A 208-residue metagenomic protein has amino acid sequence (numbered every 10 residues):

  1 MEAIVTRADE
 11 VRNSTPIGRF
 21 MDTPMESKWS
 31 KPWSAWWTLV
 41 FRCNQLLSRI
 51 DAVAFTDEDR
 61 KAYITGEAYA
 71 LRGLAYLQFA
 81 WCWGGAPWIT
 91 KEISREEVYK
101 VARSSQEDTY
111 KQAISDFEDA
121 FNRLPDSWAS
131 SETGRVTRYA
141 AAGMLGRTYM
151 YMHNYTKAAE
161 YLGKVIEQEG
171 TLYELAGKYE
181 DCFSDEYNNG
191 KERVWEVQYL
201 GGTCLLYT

Functional and structural regions predicted by a protein language model:
M1-D9, A86, Y110, I114 (+2 more regions): An aromatic- and glycine-enriched ligand-binding surface/loop that stacks and positions planar moieties
D9-W83, V98-Y99, S104-D108, F117-S130: Conserved, well-structured interaction surfaces
S14-I17, K91, Q198: Short linear motifs in exposed loops
G85-K91: Outer-membrane beta-barrel and related beta-rich outer-membrane complex signature in Gram-negative bacteria
K91-V98: Short glycine/proline- and charge-enriched loop/turn segments that cap or connect secondary-structure elements
